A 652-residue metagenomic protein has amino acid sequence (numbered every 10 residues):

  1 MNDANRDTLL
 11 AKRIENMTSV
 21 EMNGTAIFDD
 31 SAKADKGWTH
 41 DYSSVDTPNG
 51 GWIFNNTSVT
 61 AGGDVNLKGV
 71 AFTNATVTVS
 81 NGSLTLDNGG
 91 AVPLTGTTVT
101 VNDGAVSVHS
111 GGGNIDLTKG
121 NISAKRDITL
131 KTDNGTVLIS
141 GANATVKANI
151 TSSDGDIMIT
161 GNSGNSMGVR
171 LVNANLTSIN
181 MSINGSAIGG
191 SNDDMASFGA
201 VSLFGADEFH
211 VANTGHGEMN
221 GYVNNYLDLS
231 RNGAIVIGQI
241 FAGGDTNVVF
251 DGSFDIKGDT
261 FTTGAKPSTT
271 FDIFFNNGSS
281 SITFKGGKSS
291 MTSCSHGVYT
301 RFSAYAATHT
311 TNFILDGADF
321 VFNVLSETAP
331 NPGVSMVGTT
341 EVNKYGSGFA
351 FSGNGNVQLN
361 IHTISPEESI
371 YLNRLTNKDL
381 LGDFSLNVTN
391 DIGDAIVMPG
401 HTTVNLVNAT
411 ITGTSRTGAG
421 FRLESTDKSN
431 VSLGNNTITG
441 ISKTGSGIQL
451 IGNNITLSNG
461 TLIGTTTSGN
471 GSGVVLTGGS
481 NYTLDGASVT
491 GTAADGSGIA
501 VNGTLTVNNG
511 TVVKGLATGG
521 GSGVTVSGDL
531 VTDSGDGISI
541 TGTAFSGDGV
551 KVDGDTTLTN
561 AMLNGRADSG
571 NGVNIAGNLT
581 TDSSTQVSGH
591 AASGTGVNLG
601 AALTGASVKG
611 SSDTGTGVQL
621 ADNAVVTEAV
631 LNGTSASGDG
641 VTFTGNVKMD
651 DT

Functional and structural regions predicted by a protein language model:
N5-N74, T78-T95, T100-C294, R301-T389 (+5 more regions): Surface-exposed loop/turn motifs in large extracellular/passenger domains
D394: Residue-level detector of short, conserved catalytic/binding motifs and their immediate flanks
